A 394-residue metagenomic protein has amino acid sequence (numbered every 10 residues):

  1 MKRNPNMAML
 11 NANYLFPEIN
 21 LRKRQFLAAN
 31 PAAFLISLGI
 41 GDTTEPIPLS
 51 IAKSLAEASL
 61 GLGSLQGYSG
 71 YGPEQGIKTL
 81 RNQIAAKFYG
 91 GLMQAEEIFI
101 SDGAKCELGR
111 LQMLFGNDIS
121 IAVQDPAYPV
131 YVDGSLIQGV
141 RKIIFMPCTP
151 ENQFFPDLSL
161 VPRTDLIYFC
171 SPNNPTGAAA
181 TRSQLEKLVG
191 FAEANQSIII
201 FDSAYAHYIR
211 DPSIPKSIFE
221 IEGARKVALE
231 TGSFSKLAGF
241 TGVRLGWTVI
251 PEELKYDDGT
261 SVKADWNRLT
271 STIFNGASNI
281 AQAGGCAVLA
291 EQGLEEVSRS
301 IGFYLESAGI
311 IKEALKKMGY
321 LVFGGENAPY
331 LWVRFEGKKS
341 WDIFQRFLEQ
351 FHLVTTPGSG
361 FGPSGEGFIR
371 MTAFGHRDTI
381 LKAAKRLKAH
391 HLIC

Functional and structural regions predicted by a protein language model:
K2-G103, R110, V288-E291, C394: N-terminal small-domain helix-loop-helix segment of the aminotransferase-like
I19, L38, L55, I84 (+14 more regions): Generic structural signal for small/hydrophobic residues in well-ordered secondary structure, especially within
N30, Q138, A194-N195, M318 (+1 more regions): Helix C-cap/helix->beta junction micro-motif
P46, Y304-L305, M318-Q350: Conserved PLP-binding catalytic core of the aspartate aminotransferase-like
S64-A192, A206-I221: Conserved core of the PLP fold type I
L92, R346-T355, G360-C394: PLP-dependent enzyme catalytic core of the Aspartate aminotransferase-like
I221-G302, G309, E313, H391: Conserved core segment of the aminotransferase class I/II
Q282, C286, I301-K312, V322-R334 (+1 more regions): Conserved glycine-rich beta-strand-loop-beta hairpin in the small C-terminal domain of fold type I
